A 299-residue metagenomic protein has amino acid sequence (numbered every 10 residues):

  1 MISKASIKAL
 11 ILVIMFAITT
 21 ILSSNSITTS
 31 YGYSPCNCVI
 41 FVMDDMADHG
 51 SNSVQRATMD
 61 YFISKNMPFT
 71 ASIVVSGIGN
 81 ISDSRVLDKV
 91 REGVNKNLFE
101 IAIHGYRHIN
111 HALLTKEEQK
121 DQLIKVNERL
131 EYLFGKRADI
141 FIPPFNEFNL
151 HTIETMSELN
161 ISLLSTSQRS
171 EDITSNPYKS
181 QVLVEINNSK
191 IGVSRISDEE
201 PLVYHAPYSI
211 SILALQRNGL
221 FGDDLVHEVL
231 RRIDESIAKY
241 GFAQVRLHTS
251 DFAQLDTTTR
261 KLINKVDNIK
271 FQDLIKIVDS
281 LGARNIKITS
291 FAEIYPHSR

Functional and structural regions predicted by a protein language model:
M1-G32: Secretory targeting signatures
S26-A57, R107, T249: Boundary/entry segment of secreted carbohydrate-active catalytic domains
Y31-S34, G79, L163-Q168, I237-R299: C-terminal domain-boundary segment and adjacent tail
S51-T58, N80-V94, L150-H151, S170-D198 (+1 more regions): Alpha-helical scaffolding within the catalytic cores of extracellular/periplasmic polymer-degrading hydrolases
N52-S72: A short alpha/beta connector and helix-capping loop motif
Q55-M59, V86-R91, Q119-E128, I153 (+2 more regions): Generic structural signal for well-ordered alpha-helices, preferentially at hydrophobic/aromatic core positions
M67-E154, S162, R169-N176, Y208-R217 (+3 more regions): Metal-dependent polysaccharide deacetylase catalytic core of the NodB/CE4 family, i.e., the active-site-bearing domain
S157-L220, F291: His/Asp/Glu-enriched short active-site or ligand-binding loop at hydrolase and phosphoryl-transfer sites
